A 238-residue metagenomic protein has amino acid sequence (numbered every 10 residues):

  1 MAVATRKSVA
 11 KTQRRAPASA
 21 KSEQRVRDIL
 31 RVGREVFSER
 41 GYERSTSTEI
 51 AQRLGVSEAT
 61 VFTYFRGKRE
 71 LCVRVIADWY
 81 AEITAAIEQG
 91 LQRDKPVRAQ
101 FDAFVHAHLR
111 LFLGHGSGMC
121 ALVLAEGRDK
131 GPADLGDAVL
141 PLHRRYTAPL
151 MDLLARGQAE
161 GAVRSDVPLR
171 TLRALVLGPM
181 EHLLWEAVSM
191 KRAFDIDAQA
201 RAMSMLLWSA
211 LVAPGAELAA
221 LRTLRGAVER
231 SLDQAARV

Functional and structural regions predicted by a protein language model:
M1-Q13, A148, D152-E160, M190-V238: C-terminal peripheral helix-coil segments that are non-catalytic and often amphipathic
Q24-G33, I50, V75-I83, L150: Generic hydrophobic, amphipathic alpha-helix propensity
D28, V36-E70, R74: Helix-turn-helix
I29-F37, H108, L207: Short hydrophobic clusters on alpha-helical segments that form packing/core surfaces in small helical domains
R74, E88-S117, R173-V176: Hydrophobic alpha-helical connector segments
A81-T84, A133-E160, L169-G178, H182-W185 (+1 more regions): Amphipathic alpha-helical packing segments from all-alpha helical-bundle domains
Q89-G90, H106-L113, L122-K130, L206-V212: Helix-loop "lid/cap" segments that line or gate small-molecule binding pockets
F112-D134, M151-D152, W185-E186, A220: Amphipathic alpha-helical segments used for helix-helix packing
